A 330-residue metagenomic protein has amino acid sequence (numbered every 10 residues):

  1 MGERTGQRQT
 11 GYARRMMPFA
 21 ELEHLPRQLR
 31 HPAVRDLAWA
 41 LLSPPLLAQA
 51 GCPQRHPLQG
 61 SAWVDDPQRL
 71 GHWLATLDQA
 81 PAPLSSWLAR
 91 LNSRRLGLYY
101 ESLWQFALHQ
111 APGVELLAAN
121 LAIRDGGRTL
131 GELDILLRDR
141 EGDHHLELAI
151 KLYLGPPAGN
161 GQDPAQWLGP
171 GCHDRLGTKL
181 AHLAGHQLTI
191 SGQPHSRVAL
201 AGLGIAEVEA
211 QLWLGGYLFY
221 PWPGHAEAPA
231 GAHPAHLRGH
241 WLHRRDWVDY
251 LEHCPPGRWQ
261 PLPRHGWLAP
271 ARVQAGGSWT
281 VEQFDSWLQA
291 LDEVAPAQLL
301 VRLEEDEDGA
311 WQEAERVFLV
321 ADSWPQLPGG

Functional and structural regions predicted by a protein language model:
M1-R15: N-terminal amphipathic/basic-hydrophobic helices that include classical n-h-c signal peptides and signal-anchor
G11-G330: Intrinsically disordered, low-complexity Ser/Thr/Pro/Gly-rich regulatory segments
